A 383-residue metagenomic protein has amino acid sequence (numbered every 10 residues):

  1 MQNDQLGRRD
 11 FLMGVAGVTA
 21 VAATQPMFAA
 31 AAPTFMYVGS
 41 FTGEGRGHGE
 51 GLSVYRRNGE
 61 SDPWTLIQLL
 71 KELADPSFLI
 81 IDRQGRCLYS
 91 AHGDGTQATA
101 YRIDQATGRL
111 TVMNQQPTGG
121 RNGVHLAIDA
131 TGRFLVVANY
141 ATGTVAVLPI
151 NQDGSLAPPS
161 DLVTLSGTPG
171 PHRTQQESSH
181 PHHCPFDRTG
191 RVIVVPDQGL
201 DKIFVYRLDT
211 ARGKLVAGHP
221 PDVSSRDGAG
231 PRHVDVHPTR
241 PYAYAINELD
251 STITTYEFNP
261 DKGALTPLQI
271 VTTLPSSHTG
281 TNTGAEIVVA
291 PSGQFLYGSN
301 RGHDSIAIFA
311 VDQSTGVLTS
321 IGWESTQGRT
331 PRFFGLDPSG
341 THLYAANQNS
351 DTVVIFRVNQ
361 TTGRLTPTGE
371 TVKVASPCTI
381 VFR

Functional and structural regions predicted by a protein language model:
Q2-T19: N-terminal secretory signal peptides and thylakoid transit peptides that target proteins across membranes
A23-T42: C-terminal segment of N-terminal export signals and the immediately downstream linker at the start of the mature
F41, G93, Y140, I150 (+7 more regions): Short loop/turn segments immediately following the C-termini of beta-strands
H48, L73-Q84, G119-A130, S166-T189 (+4 more regions): Beta-rich, blade/repeat-based domains predominating in secreted/periplasmic proteins but also intracellular
R56-S61, R102-G108, P149-L156, R207-K214 (+3 more regions): Short loop/turn segments immediately following beta-strands, especially the blade-tip and inter-blade linker loops
T65-L70, V112-Q116, P169-T174, H219-S224 (+3 more regions): A short beta-strand motif characteristic of beta-propeller blades
T111-H182: Asp-box/WD-like beta-propeller blade repeats and closely related beta-sheet repeat scaffolds
